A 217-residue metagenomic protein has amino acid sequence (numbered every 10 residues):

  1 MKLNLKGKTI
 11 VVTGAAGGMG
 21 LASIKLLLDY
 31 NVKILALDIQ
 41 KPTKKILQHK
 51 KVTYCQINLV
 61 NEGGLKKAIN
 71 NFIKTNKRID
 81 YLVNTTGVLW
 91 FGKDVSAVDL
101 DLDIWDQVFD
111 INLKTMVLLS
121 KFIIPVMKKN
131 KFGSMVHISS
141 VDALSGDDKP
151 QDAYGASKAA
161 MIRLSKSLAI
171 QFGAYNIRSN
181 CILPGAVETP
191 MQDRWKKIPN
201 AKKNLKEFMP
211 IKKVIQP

Functional and structural regions predicted by a protein language model:
T86-K93: Conserved NAD(P)H cofactor-binding loop of Rossmann-fold oxidoreductase domains
K93-A97, D101-F109, L205: Substrate-binding pocket helix/loop in short-chain dehydrogenase/reductase
V95-S96, G146-G155, S167: Active-site loop-to-helix junction immediately N-terminal to the catalytic Tyr of the SDR YXXXK motif in Rossmann-fold
S120, S157, S165: Active-site helix of classical SDR
P125, I170-Q171: Alpha-helical segment proximal to the catalytic Tyr-Lys
S140: Residue(s) in the substrate-gating loop at a strand-loop-helix junction that position the organic substrate next
M209-P217: A conserved structural motif in NAD(P)-dependent oxidoreductases
